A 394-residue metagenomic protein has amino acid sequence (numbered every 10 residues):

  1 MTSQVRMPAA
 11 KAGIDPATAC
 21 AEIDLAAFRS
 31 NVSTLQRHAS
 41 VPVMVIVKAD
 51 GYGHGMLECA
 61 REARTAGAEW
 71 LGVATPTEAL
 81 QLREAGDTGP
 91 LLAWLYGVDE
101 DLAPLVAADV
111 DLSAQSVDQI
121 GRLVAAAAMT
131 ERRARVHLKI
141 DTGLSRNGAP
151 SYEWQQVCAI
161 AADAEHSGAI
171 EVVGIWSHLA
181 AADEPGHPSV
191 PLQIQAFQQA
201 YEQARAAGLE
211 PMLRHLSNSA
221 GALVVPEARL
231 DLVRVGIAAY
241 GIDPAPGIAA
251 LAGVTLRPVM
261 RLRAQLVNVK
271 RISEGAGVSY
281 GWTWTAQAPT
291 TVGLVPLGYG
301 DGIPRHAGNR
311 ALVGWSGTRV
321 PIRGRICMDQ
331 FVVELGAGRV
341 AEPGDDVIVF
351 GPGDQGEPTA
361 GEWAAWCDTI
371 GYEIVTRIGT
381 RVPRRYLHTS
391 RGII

Functional and structural regions predicted by a protein language model:
M1-S33, R37, P42-V43, E78 (+4 more regions): Active-site anion/phosphate-binding pocket segments in diverse small-molecule metabolic enzymes
Q4, K11-D15, A19-S30, V41-H215 (+1 more regions): Active-site-proximal beta-alpha core segment in soluble small-molecule metabolic enzymes
